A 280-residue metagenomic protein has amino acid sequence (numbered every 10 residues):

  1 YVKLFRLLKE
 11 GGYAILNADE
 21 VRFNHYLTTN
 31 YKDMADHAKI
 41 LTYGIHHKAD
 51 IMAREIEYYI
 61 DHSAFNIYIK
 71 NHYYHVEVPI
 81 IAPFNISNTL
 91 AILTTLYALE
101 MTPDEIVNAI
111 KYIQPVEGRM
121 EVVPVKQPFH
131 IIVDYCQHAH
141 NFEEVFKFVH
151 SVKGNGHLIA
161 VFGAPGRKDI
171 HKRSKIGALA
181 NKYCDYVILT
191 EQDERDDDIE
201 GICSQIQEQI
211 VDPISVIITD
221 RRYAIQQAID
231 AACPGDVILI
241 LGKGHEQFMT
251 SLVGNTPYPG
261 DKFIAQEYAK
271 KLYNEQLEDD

Functional and structural regions predicted by a protein language model:
Y1-I131, Q207-V211: Acidic, Mg2+-coordinating active-site environments of NTP-dependent enzymes
M34-K39, T94-D104, N108-G118, V122-D280: ATP-dependent carboxylate-amine ligase
